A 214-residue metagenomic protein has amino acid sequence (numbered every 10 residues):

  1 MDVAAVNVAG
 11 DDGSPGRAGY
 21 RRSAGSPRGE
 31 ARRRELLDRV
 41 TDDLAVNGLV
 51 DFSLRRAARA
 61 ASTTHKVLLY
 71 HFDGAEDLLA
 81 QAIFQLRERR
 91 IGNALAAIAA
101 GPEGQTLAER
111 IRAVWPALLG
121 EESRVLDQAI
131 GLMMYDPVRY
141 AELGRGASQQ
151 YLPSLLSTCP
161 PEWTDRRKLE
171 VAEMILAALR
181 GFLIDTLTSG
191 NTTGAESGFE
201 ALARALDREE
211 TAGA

Functional and structural regions predicted by a protein language model:
M1-A31, G213-A214: N-terminal intrinsically disordered/low-complexity leader segments
G25, R32-R39, V171: N-terminal positioning helix adjacent to the helix-turn-helix/winged-helix DNA-binding module
E35, R39, D43-D77, Q81: Helix-turn-helix
E35, R39-N47, N93, A97 (+2 more regions): Solvent-exposed, amphipathic alpha-helical segments
Q81, G92-S123, V171-I175, F199: Hydrophobic alpha-helical connector segments
F84-R90: Short, basic, alpha-helical segments at the C-terminal edge of helix-turn-helix-like DNA-binding modules
A117-R145: Amphipathic alpha-helical segments used for helix-helix packing
V138-R145, C159-A214: Hydrophobic/aromatic-rich alpha-helical bundle segments in the mid-to-C-terminal region
